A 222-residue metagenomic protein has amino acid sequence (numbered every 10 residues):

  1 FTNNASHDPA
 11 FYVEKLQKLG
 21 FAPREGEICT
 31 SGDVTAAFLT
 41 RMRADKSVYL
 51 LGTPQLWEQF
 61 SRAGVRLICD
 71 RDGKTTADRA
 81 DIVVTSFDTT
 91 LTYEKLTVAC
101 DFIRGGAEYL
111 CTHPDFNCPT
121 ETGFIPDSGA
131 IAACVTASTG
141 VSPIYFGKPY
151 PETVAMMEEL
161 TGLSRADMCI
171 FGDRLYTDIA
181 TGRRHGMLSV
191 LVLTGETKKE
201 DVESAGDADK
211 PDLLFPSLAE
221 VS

Functional and structural regions predicted by a protein language model:
T2: Conserved phosphate-coupling serine/threonine residues in phosphotransfer and NTP-handling enzymes
A5-C29, A36-S222: Asp-based, Mg2+/Mn2+-dependent phosphohydrolase catalytic module
